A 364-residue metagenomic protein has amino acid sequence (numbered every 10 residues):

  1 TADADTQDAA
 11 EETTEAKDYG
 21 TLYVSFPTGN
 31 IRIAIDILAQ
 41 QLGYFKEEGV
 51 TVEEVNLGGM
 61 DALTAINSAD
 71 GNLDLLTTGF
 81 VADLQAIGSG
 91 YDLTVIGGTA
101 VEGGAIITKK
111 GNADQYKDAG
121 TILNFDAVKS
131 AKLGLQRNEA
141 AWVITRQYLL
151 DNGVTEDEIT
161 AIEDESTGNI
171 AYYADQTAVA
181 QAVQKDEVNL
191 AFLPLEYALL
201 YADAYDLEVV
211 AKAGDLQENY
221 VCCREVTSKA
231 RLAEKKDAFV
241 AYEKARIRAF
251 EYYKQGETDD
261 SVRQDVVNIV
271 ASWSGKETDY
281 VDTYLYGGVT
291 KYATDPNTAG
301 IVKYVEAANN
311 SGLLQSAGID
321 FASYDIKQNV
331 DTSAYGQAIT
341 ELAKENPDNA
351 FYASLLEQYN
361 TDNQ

Functional and structural regions predicted by a protein language model:
T1-T14, T145, Y242: Gram-positive cell-envelope targeting signals
E11-D175, N189-L195, V209-A213, E218-N219 (+1 more regions): Short, glycine-/small- and polar/acidic-enriched structural segments that line small-molecule recognition paths
A34-I37, L42-G43, T64, L84 (+12 more regions): Solvent-exposed, polar/charged alpha-helical surfaces in well-ordered, non-transmembrane soluble domains, broadly
G43, E48-G49, D70, T77-F80 (+9 more regions): Sec/Tat-exported extracytoplasmic proteins
E53, M60-D61, A161-G168, D282-Y292 (+1 more regions): Short linear loop/turn motifs
Y172-S272: Pocket-lining segment of extracytoplasmic ligand-binding domains
E234-D320: Secondary-structure end/capping motifs
E306-Q364: Conserved C-terminal helix/tail region of periplasmic/extracytoplasmic solute-binding proteins
